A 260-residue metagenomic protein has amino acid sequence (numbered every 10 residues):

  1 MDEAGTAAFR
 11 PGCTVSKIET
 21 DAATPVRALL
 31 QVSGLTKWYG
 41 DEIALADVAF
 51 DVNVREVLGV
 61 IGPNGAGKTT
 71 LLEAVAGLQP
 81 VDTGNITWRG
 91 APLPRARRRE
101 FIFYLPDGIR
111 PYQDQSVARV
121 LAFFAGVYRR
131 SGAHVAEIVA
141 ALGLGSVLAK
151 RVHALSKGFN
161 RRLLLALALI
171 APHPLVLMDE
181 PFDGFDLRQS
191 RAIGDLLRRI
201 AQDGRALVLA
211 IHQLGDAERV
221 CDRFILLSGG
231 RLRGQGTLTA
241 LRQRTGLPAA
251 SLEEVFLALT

Functional and structural regions predicted by a protein language model:
A76: Helix-to-loop junction immediately C-terminal to a conserved catalytic motif
G84-R98: Conserved ABC transporter NBD signature motif
A122, G126, G132-L148: Conserved ABC ATPase "signature" region
V176-E180: Catalytic Walker B motif of ABC-type/P-loop ATPase nucleotide-binding domains
A217-R219: A short, surface-exposed alpha-helical micro-motif characterized by mixed small hydrophobic and charged/polar residues
